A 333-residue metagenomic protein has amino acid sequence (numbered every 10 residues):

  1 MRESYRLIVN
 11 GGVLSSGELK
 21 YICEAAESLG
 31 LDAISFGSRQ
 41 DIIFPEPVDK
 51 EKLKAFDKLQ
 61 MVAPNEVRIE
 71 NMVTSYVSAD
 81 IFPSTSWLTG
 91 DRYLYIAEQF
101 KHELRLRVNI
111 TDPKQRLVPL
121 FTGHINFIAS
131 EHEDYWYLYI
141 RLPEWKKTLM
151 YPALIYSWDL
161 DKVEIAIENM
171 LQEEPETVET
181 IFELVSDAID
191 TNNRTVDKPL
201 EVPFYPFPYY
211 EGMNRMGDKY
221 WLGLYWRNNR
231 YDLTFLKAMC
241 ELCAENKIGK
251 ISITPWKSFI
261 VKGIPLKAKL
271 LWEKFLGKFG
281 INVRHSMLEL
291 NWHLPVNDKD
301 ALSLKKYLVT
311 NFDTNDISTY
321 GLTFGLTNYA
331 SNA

Functional and structural regions predicted by a protein language model:
R2-P143, Y225-A244, I248-A333: Small-residue-enriched alpha-helical segments and adjacent helix-cap loops that form tight helix-helix packing
E46, P208-M213: Self-splicing inteins and homing endonuclease
S130-P208: An acidic, glycine-/histidine-flanked metal-binding catalytic module
G217-L224: Polyanion-binding surface elements
